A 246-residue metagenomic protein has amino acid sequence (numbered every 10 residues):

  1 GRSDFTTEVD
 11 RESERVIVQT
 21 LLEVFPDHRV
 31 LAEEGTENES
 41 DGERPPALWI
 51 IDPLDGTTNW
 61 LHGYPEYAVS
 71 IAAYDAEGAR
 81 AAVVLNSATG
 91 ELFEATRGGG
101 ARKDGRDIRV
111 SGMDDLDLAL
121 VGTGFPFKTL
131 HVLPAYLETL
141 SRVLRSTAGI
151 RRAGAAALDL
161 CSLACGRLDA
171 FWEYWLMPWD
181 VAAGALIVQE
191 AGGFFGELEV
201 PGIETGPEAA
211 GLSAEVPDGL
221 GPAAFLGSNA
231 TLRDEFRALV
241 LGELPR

Functional and structural regions predicted by a protein language model:
G1-L54, L232, R237-R246: N-terminal subdomain of lithium-sensitive/metallo-dependent phosphomonoesterases centered on the IMPase/IPPase/PAP
D10, L21, T57, N86 (+5 more regions): Residue-level signal for inorganic ion chemistry
R11, R15, E34, P53-G56 (+6 more regions): Generic detector of well-ordered alpha-helical packing
P26, R44-P46, E77-R80, L116-L118 (+1 more regions): Short coil/turn connectors at secondary-structure junctions
E33, A72, G98, G124-P126 (+1 more regions): Generic beta-structure capping elements
E43-R102: DPxDG-like acidic metal-binding loop motif
A79, D107-R109: Short, solvent-exposed loop/turn motifs
R109-R246: An extended, acidic
